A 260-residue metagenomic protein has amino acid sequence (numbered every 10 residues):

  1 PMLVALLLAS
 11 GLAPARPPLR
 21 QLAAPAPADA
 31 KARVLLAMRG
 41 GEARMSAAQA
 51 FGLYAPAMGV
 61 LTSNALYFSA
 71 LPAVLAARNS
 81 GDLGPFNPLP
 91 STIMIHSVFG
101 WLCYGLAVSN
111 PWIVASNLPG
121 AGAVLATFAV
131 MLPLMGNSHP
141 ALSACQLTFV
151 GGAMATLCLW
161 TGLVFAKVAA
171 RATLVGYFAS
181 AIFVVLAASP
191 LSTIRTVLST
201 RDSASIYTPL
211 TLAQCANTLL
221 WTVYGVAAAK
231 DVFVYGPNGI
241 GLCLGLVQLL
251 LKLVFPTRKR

Functional and structural regions predicted by a protein language model:
P1-A24: N-terminal chloroplast transit peptides
A24-A28, L36: Soluble extramembrane regions of membrane proteins in the secretory/endomembrane system
V34-R260: Alpha-helical membrane-protein topology signature
